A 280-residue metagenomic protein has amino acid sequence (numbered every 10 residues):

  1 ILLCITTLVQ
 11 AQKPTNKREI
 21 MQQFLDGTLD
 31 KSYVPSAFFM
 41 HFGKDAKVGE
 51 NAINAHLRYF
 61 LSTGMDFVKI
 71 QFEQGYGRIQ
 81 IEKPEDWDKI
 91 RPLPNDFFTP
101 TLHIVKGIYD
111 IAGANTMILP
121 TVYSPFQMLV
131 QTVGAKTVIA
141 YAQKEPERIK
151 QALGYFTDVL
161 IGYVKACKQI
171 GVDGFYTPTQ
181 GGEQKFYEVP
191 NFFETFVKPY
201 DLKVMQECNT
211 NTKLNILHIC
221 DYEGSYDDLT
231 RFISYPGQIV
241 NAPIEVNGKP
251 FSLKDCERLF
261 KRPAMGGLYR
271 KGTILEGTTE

Functional and structural regions predicted by a protein language model:
I1-L3, F42-G43, E50, R78-K83: Intrinsic structural disorder
I1-Q12: Bacterial Sec-dependent N-terminal signal peptides
Q12-A46, E50, A55, D66-I70 (+1 more regions): Active-site loop segments of alpha/beta catalytic cores
T63: Active-site charged/polar residues at nucleotide-handling catalytic sites that mediate phosphoryl, nucleotidyl
E73-K89: A short glycine/small-residue-enriched secondary-structure motif
